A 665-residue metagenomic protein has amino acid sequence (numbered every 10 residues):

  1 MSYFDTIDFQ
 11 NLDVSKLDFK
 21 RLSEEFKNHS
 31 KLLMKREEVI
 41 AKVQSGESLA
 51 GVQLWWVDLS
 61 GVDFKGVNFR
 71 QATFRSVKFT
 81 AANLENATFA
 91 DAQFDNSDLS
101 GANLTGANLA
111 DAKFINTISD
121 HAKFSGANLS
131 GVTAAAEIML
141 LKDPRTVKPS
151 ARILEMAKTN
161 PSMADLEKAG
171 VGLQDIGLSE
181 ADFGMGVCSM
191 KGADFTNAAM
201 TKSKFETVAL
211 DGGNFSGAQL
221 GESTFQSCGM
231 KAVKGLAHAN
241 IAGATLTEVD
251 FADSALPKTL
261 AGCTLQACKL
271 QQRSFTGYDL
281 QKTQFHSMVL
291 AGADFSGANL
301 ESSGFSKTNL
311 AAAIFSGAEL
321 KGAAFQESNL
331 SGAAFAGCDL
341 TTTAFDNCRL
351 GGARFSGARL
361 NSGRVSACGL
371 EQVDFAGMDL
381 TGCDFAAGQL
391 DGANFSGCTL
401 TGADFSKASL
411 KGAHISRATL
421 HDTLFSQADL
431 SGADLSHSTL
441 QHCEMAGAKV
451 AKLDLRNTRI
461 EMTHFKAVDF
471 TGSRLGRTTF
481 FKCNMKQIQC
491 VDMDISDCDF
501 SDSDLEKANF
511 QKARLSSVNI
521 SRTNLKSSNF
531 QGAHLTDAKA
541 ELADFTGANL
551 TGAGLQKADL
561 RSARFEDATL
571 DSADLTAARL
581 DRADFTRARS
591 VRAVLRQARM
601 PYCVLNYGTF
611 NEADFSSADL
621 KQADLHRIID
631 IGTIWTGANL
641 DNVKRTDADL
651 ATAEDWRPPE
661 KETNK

Functional and structural regions predicted by a protein language model:
M1-K665: Tandem repeat scaffolds
